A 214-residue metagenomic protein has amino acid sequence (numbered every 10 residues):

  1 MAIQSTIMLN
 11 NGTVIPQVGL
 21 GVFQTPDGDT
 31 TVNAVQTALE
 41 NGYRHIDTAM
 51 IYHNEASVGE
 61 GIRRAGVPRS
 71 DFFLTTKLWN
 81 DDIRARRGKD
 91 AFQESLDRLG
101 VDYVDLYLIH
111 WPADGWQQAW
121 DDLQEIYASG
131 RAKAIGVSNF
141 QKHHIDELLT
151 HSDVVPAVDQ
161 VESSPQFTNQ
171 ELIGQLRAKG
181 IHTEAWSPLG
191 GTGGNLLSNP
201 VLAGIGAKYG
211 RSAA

Functional and structural regions predicted by a protein language model:
M1-F72, L189: N-terminal binding-site loop/beta-alpha segment at the start of enzyme catalytic domains that lines or forms
Q4, V35, E55-I62, K89-L96 (+3 more regions): Generic structural signal for well-ordered alpha-helices, preferentially at hydrophobic/aromatic core positions
L9-N10, G59-D71, Q93-D102, E125-Y127 (+2 more regions): Acidic (Asp/Glu)-rich catalytic clusters
L20, A38, I46, V58 (+9 more regions): Conserved, mostly hydrophobic/aromatic
T25-D29, D47-S57, D81-R86, P112-Q117 (+2 more regions): Acidic-and-aromatic substrate-binding clefts and catalytic sites of carbohydrate-active enzymes
P26-L39, I83-L99, Q118, H143-E147 (+1 more regions): Short, acidic/polar
K77-E125: Glycine/small-residue-rich loop that forms an oxyanion/phosphate-binding "nest" at active or ligand-binding sites
P112-A214: Beta/alpha (TIM)-barrel catalytic core signal, keyed to glycine-rich beta->alpha loops juxtaposed to Asp/Glu that bind
